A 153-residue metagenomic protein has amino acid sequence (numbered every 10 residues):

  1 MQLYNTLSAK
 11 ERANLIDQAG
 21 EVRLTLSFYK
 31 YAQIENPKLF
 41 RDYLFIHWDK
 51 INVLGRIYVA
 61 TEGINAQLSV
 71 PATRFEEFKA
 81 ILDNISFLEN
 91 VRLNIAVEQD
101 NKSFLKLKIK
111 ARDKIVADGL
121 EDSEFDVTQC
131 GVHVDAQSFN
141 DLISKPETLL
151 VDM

Functional and structural regions predicted by a protein language model:
M1-M153: Cytosolic catalytic domains that perform sulfur/thiol-centered chemistry
